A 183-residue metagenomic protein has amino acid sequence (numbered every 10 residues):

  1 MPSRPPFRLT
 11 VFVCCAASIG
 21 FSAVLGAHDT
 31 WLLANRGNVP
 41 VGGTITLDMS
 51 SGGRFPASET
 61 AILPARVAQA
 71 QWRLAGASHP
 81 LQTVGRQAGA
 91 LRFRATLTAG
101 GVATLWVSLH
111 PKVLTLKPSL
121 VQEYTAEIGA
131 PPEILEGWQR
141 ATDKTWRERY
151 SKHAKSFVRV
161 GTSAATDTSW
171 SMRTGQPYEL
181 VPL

Functional and structural regions predicted by a protein language model:
M1-P6: N-terminal secretory signal peptides that target proteins for export/translocation
T10-S22: Bacterial N-terminal signal peptides
A27-T46, I128, P132-L183: Beta-strand-rich domain onsets/edges
L32-L33, W106, K112: N-terminal secretory/targeting leader peptides
D48-A88: N-terminal, post-signal-peptide region of Sec/Tat-exported proteins
A90-T96: Exposed aromatic-hydrophobic patches
A99-L105: Exposed beta-strand face motif in extracellular beta-rich ectodomains
H110-P118: Short acidic/polar inter-strand loop motif in beta-rich domains
